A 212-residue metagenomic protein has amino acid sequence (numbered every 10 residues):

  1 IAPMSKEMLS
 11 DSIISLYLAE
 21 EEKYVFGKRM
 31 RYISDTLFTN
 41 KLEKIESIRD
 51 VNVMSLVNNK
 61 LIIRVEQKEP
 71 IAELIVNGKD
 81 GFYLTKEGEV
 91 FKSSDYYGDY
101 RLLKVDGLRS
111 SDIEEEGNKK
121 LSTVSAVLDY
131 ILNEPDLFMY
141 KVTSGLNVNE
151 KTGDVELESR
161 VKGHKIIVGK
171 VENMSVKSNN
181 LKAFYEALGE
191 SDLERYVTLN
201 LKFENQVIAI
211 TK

Functional and structural regions predicted by a protein language model:
I1-A19: Acidic, glycine-rich low-complexity/disordered segments
D11-S12, A19-G27, I33-K212: Charged, solvent-exposed interaction patches on well-folded alpha/beta domains that mediate macromolecular contacts
